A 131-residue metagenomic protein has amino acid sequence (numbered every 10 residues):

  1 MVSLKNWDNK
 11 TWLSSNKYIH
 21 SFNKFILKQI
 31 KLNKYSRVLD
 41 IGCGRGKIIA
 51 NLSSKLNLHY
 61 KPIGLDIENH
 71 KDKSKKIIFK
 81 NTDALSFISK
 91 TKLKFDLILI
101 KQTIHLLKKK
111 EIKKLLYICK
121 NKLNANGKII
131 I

Functional and structural regions predicted by a protein language model:
V2-S21, F25, Q29: Class I SAM-dependent methyltransferase Rossmann-like catalytic core, especially the SAM/SAH-binding loop
Y35-G44: Conserved class I S-adenosyl-L-methionine
R45-S86: Class I SAM-dependent methyltransferase SAM/SAH-binding core
S86-K92: Short conserved loop adjoining the S-adenosyl-L-methionine
L99: A conserved beta-strand element that flanks and buttresses the S-adenosyl-L-methionine
Q102-T103: Short catalytic micro-motifs in class I SAM-dependent methyltransferases
K113-A125: A short glycine-rich, Lys/Arg-flanked "PGG" loop and its adjoining helix->strand segment in the class I
N126-I131: Conserved beta-strand signature within the Rossmann-like core of class I S-adenosyl-L-methionine
